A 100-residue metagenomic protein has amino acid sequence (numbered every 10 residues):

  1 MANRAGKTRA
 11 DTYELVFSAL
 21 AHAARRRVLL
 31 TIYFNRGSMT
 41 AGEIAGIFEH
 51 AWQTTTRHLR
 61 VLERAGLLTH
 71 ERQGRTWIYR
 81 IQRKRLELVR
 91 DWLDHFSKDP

Functional and structural regions predicted by a protein language model:
M1-D11: Long, low-complexity, charged/polar intrinsically disordered regions in eukaryotic proteins
D11-A51, Q73-E87: N-terminal helix-turn-helix DNA-binding core of bacterial DNA-binding proteins
L59-R60: Short, hydrophobic-biased segments on the C-terminal half of alpha helices that form "recognition helices"
G66: Glycine-centered, phosphate/nucleic-acid-interacting loop/turn motifs that mediate DNA/RNA or nucleotide
H70: Short beta-strand "wing" residues that participate in macromolecule-binding interfaces
L88-D99: Short, solvent-exposed amphipathic helices
